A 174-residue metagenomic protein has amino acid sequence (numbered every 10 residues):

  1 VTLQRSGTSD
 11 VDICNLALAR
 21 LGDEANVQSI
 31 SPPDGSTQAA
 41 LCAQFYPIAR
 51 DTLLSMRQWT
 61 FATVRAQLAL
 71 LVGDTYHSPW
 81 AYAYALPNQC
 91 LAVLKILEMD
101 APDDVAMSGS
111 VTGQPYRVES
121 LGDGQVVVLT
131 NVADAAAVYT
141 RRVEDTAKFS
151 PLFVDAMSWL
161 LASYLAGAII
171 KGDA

Functional and structural regions predicted by a protein language model:
V1-Q44: Short, extreme N-terminal leader segments that mark the start of a protein/domain
L3-T8, D12-I13, L18, M107-A174: Internal mixed-charge
S29-G35, F61-Q67, D173-A174: Short, glycine/acidic-rich hinge or "gate" loops at secondary-structure transitions that mediate conformational
A39-L121, F149-L165, I169: Divalent metal-cofactor coordination and adjacent catalytic microenvironments
